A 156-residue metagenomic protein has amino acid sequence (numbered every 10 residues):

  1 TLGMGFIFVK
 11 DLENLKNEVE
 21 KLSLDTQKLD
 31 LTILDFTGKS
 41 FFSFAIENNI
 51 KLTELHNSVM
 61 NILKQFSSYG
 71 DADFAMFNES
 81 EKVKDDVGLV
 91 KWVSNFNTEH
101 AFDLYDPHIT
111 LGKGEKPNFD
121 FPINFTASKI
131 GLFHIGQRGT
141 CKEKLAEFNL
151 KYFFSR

Functional and structural regions predicted by a protein language model:
T1-R156: Histidine-dependent nucleotide/RNA phosphoesterase domain, centered on the 2H-phosphoesterase fold with its duplicated
